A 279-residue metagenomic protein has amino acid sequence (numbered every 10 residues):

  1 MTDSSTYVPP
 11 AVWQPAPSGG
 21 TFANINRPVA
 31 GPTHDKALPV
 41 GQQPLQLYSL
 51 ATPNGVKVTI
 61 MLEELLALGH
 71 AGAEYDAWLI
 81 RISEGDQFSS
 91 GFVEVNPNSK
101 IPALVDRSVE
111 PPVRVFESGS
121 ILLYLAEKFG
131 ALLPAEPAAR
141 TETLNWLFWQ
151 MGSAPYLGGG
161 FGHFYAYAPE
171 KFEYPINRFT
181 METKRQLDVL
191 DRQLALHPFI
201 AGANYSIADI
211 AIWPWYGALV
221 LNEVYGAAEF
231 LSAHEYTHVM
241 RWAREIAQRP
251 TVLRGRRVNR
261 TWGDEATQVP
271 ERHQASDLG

Functional and structural regions predicted by a protein language model:
M1-N177, M181-K184: GST-like domain detector, emphasizing the conserved glutathione-binding G-site in the N-terminal thioredoxin-like
T2-V8, P134, N145-Q248: GST-like fold's C-terminal all-alpha helical module
G20-N24, N259-G279: Acidic/histidine-enriched, glycine/proline-rich intrinsically disordered or flexible terminal extensions
L65, R249-P250: Acidic-histidine catalytic/liganding microenvironments
R81, I207, N259: Short, solvent-exposed turn/loop segments enriched in Gly/Ser/Thr/Pro and often Arg
Q87-S89, R249, V269: Polar helix-capping/helix-linker motif
E94, Q248, R257: Phosphate-coordinating loops and pocket residues in cytosolic domains that bind phosphorylated ligands
L253-R254: C-terminal anion-handling pockets and recognition modules
